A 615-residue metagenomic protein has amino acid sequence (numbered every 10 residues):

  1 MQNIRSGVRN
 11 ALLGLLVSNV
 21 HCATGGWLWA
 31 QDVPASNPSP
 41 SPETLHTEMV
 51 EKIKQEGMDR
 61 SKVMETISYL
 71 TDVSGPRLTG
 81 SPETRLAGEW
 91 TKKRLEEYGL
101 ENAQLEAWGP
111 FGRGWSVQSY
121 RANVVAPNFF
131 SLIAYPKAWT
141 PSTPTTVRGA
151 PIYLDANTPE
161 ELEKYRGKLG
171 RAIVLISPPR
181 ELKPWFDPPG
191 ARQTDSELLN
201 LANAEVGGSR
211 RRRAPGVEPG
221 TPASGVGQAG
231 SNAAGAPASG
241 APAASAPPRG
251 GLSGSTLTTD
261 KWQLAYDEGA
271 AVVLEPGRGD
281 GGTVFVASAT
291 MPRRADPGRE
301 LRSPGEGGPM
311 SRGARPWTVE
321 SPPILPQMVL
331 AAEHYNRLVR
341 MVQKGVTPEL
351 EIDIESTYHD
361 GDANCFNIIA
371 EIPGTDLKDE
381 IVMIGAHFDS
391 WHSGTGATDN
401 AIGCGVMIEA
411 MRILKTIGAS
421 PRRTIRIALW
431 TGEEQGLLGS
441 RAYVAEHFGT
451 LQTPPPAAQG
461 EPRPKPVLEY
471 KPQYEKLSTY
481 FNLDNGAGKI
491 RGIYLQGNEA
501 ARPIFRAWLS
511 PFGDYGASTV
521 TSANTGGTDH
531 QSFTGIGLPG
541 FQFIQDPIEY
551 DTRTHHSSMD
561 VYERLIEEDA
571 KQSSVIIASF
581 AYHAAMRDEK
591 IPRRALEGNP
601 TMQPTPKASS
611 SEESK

Functional and structural regions predicted by a protein language model:
N10-G26: Bacterial N-terminal signal peptides
W29-P38, G207-S253, D280, A289-P316 (+3 more regions): Disordered, low-complexity segments in secreted/periplasmic proteins that are enriched in proline
N37-H46, G57, S68, D72-G230: Noncatalytic luminal/extracellular "stalk/propeptide" segments of secretory-pathway proteins
S41-S81, D389-S390, N482-G488, D551-S557: N-terminal capping segment at the start of a domain
H46-M49, A134, A138-E163, R302-A397 (+2 more regions): Soluble metallo-hydrolase cores and metallopeptidase-like ectodomains found primarily in the secretory/periplasmic
E65, V73, I413-L438, T453-P454 (+1 more regions): Short helix-loop-beta-strand segments that form the rim/entrance of peptidase-like active sites
P127-S131, P144-G149, L154, G167-I173 (+9 more regions): Metal-dependent peptidase/peptidase-like ectodomains
W262, Y266, V272, A363 (+1 more regions): Active-site-adjacent substrate-binding region of metalloamidase/peptidase-like peptide-processing proteins
